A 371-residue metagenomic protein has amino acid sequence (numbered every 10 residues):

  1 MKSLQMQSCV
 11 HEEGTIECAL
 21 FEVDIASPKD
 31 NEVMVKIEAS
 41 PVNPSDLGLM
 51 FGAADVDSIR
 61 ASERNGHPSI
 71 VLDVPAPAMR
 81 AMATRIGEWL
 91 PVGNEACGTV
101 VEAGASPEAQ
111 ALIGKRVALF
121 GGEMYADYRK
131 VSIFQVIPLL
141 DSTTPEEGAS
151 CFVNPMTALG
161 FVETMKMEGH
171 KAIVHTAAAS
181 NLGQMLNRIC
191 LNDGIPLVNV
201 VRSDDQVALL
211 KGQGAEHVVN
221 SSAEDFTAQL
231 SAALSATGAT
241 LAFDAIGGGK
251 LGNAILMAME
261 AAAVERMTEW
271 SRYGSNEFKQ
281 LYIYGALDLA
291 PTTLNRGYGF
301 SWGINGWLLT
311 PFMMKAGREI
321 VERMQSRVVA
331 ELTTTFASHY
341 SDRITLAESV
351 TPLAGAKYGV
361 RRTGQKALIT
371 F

Functional and structural regions predicted by a protein language model:
A26-P41, A53-G121: Glycine-rich beta-strand-centered segment in the early N-terminal region that forms part of a ligand/cofactor-binding
P91, G121-I133: A structural motif shared across PLP-dependent enzymes of the aminotransferase-like
E147: C-terminal boundary of histidine-terminating zinc-finger modules
C151-E224: Mid-domain Rossmann-like dinucleotide-binding core that forms the NAD(H)/NADP(H) cofactor-binding site
G169-K171, A239, F278: Phosphate-coordination loops involved in phosphoryl transfer and adenosine-cofactor binding
N192-W270, I320: Adenosine-nucleotide cofactor-binding segment
T227-S231, S235-A236, G285-R343: C-terminal substrate-binding/catalytic core of Rossmann-like NAD(P)-dependent dehydrogenases/reductases
L256, A262-M267, P311-F371: C-terminal hydrophobic helical "lid"/dimerization subdomain of Rossmann-like NAD(P)H-dependent oxidoreductases
